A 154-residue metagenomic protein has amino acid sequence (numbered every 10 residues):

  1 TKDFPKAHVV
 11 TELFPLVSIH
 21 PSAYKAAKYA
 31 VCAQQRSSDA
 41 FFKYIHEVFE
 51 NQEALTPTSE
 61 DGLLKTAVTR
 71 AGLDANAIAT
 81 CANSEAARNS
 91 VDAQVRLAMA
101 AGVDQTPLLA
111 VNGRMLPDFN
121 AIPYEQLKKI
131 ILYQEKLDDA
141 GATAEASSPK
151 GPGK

Functional and structural regions predicted by a protein language model:
T1, G62-K154: C-terminal cap of thioredoxin/glutaredoxin-like
T1-T69, A101, I130, Q134 (+1 more regions): Structural alpha/beta surface segment adjacent to cysteine/selenocysteine redox centers across thiol/disulfide enzymes
